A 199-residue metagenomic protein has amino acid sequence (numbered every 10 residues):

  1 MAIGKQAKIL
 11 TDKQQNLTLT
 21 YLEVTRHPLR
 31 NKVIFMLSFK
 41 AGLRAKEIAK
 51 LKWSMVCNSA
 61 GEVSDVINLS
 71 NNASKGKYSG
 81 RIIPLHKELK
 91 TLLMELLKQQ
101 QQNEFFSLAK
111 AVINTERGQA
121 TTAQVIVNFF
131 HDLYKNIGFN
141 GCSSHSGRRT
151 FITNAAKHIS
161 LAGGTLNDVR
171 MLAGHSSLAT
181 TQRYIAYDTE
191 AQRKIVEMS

Functional and structural regions predicted by a protein language model:
M1-N16, K77-H86: DNA breakage-rejoining catalytic core of tyrosine-based enzymes
D12-A41: Basic, Lys/Arg- and aromatic-enriched nucleic-acid-binding interface segment
K32-K46, T153-H158: Short pre-functional
S38, A49, R170, Q182: The alpha-helix within a helix-turn-helix
K50-I82, K87: Conserved tyrosine-mediated DNA breakage-rejoining catalytic core shared by Y-recombinases
A73-K75, A173-M198: Catalytic-site neighborhood detector that most strongly recognizes the C-terminal catalytic loop/helix of tyrosine
S74-M94, L108-H131: C-terminal catalytic core of Y-nucleophile DNA break-rejoin enzymes
T150-A173: C-terminal catalytic core of tyrosine-transesterase DNA break-rejoin enzymes
